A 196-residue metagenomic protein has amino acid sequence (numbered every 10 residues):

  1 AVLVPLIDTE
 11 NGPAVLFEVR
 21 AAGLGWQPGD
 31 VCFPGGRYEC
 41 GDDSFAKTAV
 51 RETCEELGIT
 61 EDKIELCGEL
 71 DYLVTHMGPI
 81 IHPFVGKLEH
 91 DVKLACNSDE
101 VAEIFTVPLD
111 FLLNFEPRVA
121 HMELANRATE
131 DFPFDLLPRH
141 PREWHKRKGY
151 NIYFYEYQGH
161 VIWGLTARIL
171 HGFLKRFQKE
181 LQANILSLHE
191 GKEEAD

Functional and structural regions predicted by a protein language model:
A1-F33: N-terminal strand-loop-strand
Y38-I162, I169-G172, R176, E180-L188: Unchanged
E194-A195: Residue-level hotspots at or immediately adjacent to binding/recognition sites across diverse folds
